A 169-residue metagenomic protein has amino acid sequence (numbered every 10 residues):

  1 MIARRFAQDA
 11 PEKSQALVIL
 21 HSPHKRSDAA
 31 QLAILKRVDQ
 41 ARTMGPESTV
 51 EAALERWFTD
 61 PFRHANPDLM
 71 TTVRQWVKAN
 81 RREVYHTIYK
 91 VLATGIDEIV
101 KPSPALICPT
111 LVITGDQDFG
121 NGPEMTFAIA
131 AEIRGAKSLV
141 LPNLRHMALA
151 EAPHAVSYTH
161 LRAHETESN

Functional and structural regions predicted by a protein language model:
R4-D9, K13-M44: Flexible "cap/lid" loop of the alpha/beta hydrolase fold
S14-Q15, A136, L144: Core-facing hydrophobic residues within beta-strands of well-ordered domains
D28-L32, M44-A105: Conserved alpha/beta-hydrolase catalytic His-Asp/Glu region
L106, V112-T114: Short beta-strand/loop motif that positions the catalytic acidic residue of the alpha/beta-hydrolase fold
Q117-G120: Acidic catalytic loop of the alpha/beta-hydrolase fold
G122-I129: Short alpha-helix in the alpha/beta-hydrolase fold that links the catalytic acid
L144-P153: Catalytic histidine-centered segment of alpha/beta-hydrolase-like enzymes
T159-T166: Conserved small/polar residues in nucleotide/adenosyl-binding loops
